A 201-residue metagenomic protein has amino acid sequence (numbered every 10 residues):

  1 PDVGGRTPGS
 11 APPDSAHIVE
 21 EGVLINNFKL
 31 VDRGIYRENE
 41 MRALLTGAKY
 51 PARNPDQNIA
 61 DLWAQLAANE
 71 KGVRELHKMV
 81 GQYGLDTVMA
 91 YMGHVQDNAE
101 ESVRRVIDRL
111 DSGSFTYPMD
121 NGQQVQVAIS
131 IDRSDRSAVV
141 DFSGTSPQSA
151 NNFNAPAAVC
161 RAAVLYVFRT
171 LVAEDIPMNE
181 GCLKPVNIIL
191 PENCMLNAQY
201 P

Functional and structural regions predicted by a protein language model:
P1, T7-P12, Q126-I129, N151-N154 (+1 more regions): Short acidic, glycine/serine/threonine-rich loops at helix termini
P1-G5, G144-S146, L190-M195: Acidic, glycine-rich active-site loops and adjacent beta-strand->loop/helix elements that engage anionic groups
P1-P51, S149, A162-L165: Gly/Pro-rich active-site capping loops and adjacent beta-alpha segments that organize cofactor/substrate pockets
A11-V19, E40-M41, D132, M178-C194: Flexible glycine/proline-rich, aromatic-decorated loop/lid segments
L24-S102, N197: N-terminal leader/propeptide and maturation segments of large enzyme subunits in energy/redox metabolism and hydrolases
G34, P55, N152, P156 (+1 more regions): Hydrophobic core positions in small helical hairpin nucleic-acid-binding modules
A64-A68, G72-E75, V106, V159 (+2 more regions): Stable alpha-helical structural segments in soluble proteins, enriched in small hydrophobic residues
E70-Q148: Accessory "access/gating" subregions that flank catalytic or transport cores
